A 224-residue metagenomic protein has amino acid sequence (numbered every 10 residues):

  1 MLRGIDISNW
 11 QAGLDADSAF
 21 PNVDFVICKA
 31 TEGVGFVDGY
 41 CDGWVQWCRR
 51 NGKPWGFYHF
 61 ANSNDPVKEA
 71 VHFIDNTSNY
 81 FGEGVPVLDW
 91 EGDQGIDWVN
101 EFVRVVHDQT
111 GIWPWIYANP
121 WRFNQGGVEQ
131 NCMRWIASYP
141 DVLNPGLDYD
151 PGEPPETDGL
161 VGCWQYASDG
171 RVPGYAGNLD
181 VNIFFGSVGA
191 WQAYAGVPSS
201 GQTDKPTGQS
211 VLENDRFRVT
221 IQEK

Functional and structural regions predicted by a protein language model:
M1-I112, N131: Substrate-binding cleft of extracellular glycoside hydrolase catalytic domains
M1-S18, E129-K205: Functionally critical loop-and-helix segments that line ligand-binding/catalytic clefts of soluble enzyme domains
G35, N64, F123, L143 (+1 more regions): Flexible, glycine-rich phosphate/dinucleotide-binding loops and adjacent beta-alpha linkers at cofactor/substrate
W44, D75-T77, W121-Q125, N144-P154: Intrinsically disordered, low-complexity boundary segments flanking structured domains
F60, E91, N119-W121, Y139: Histidine- and/or cysteine-centered catalytic micro-motif in compact active-site loops
G111-N124: Aromatic-lined carbohydrate-recognition surfaces of secreted/lumenal glycan-active proteins
D204-K224: Short, low-complexity, charged amphipathic interaction modules
